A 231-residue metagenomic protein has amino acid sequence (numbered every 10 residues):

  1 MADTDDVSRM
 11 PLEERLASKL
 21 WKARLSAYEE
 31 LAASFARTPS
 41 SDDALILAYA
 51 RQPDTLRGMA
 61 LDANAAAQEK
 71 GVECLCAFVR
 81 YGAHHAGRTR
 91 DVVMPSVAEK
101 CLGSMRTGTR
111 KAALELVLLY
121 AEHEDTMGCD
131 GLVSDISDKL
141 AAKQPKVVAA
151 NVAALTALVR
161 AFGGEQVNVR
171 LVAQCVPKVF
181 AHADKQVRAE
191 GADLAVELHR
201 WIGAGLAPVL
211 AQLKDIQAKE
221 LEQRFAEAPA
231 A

Functional and structural regions predicted by a protein language model:
M1-A2, A231: Extended, low-complexity intrinsically disordered regions enriched in serine/proline/glycine/threonine
A2-L45, V147: N-terminal segments that cap or nucleate solenoid repeat domains
D3-E13, S40-A60, H85-C101, T126-L140 (+2 more regions): HEAT/HEAT-like alpha-solenoid repeats
L16, E30-A36, L56, A60 (+7 more regions): Hydrophobic residues within the alpha-helices of tandem HEAT/HEAT-like
K19-L20, A63-A65, M105-R106, K143-P145 (+1 more regions): Short inter-helical turns and helix N-cap capping residues of alpha-solenoid HEAT/ARM repeat scaffolds
S26, A44-A77: N-terminal helical submodule of small eukaryotic multi-pass membrane proteins
S137-G164, K185-Q186, A218-A231: Long alpha-helical HEAT/HEAT-like repeat alpha-solenoid scaffolds in very large eukaryotic proteins, especially those
